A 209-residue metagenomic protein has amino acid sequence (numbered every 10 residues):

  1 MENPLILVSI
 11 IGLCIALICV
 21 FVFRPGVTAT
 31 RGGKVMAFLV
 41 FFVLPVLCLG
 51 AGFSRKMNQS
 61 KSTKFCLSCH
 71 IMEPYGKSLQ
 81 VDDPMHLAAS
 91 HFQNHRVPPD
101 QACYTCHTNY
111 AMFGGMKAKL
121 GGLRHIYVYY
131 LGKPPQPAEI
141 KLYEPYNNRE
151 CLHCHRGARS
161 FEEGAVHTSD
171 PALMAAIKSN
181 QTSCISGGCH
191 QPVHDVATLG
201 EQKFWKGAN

Functional and structural regions predicted by a protein language model:
M1-N209: Short sequence/structural segments immediately N-terminal
